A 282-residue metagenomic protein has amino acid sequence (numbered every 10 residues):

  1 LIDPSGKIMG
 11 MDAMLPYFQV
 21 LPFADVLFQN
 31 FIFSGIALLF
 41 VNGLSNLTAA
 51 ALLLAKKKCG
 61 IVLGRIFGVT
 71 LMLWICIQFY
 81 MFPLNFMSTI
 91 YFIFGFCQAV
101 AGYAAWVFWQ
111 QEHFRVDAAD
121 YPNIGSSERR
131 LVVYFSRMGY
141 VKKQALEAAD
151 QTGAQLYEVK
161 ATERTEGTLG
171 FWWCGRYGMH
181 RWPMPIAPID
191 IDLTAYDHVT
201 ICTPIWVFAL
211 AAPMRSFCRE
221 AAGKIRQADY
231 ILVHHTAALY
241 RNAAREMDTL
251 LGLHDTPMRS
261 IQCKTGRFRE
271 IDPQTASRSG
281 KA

Functional and structural regions predicted by a protein language model:
L1-I124, R219-E220: Topology signature of small-to-medium multi-pass alpha-helical membrane proteins
A101-A282: Active-site-proximal alpha-helix that buttresses catalytic centers in soluble enzyme cores
